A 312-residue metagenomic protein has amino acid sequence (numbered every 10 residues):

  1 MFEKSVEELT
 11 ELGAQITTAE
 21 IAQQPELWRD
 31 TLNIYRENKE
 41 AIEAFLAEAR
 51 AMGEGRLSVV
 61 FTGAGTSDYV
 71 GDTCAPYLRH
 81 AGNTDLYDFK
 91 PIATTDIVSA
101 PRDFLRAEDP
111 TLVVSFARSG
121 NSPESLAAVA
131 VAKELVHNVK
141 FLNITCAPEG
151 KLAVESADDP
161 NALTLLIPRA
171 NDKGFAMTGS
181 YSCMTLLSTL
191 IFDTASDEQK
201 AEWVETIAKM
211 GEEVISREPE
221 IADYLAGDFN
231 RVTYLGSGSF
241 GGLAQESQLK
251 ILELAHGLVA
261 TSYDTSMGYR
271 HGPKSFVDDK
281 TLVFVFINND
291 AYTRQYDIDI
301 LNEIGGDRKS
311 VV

Functional and structural regions predicted by a protein language model:
M1-L27: N-terminal amphipathic/basic leader segments beginning at the initiator methionine
A14-T17, Q23, F61-Y77, Y234 (+2 more regions): Conserved phosphate/anionic-ligand binding catalytic regions in large, soluble enzymes, centered on
E20, R29, E149-K151: Cytosol/matrix-facing amphipathic helices and coiled-coil assembly/linker segments of eukaryotic membrane proteins
E20, T31-R50, E54, A157-F284: Active-site phosphate/pyrophosphate-binding segments
Q24, D228-F229, D307: Structured helix-beta-strand junction loops
E26-E40, T84-T94: Short coil-to-helix leader/linker segments, especially the first N-terminal amphipathic alpha-helix with its helix
G53-V204, F286-V312: Glycine-rich phosphate-binding loops that contact phosphosugars or nucleotide phosphates
